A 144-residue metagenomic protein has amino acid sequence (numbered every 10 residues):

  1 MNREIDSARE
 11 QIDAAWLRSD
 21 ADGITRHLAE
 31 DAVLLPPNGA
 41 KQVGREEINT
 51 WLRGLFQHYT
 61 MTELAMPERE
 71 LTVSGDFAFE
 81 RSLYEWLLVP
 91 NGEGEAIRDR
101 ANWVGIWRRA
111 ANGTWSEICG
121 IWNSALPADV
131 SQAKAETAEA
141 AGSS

Functional and structural regions predicted by a protein language model:
M1-R26, V33-S144: A beta-strand edge to alpha-helix "cap/lid" segment located at domain peripheries
